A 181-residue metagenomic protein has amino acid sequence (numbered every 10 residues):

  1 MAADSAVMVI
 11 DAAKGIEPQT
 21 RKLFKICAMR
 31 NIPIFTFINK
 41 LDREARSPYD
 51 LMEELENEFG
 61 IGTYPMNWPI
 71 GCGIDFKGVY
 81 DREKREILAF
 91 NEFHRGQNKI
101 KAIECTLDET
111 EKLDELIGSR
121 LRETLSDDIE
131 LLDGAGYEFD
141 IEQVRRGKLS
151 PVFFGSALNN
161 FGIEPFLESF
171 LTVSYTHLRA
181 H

Functional and structural regions predicted by a protein language model:
M1-R179: Structural and coupling elements of P-loop NTPases
